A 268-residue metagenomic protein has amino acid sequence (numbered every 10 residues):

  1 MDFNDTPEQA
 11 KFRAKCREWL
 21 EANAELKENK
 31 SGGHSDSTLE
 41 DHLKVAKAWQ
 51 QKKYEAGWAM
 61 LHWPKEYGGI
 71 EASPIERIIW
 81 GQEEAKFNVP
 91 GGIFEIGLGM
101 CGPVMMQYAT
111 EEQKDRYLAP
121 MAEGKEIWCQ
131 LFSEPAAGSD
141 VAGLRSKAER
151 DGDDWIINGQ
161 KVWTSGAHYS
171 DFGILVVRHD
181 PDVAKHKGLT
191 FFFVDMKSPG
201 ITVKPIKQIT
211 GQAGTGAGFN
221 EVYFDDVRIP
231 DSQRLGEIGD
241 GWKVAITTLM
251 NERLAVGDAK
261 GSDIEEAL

Functional and structural regions predicted by a protein language model:
P7, F12, T202-L268: Glycine-rich beta->alpha junctions and the first turn(s) of the following alpha-helix
Q9, L20, G57, P64 (+6 more regions): Buried hydrophobic positions in well-ordered alpha/beta secondary-structure cores of metabolic enzymes
K47-K125, S165-F172, V256: Internal helix-loop-helix
G57, W80-A85, V176-V177, V194-I201 (+1 more regions): Short Ser/Thr-interspersed hydrophobic loop/turn segments at strand-loop and sheet-helix junctions that line or gate
G124-F132: A short, Trp-centered hydrophobic/proline-enriched beta-strand micro-motif
A137-D140, W155: Hydrophobic, small-residue-rich alpha-helical packing segments that form membrane-like cores
S146-E149: A structural signal for short hydrophobic beta-strand segments in well-ordered beta-sheet cores
N158-K204: A short core secondary-structure module
